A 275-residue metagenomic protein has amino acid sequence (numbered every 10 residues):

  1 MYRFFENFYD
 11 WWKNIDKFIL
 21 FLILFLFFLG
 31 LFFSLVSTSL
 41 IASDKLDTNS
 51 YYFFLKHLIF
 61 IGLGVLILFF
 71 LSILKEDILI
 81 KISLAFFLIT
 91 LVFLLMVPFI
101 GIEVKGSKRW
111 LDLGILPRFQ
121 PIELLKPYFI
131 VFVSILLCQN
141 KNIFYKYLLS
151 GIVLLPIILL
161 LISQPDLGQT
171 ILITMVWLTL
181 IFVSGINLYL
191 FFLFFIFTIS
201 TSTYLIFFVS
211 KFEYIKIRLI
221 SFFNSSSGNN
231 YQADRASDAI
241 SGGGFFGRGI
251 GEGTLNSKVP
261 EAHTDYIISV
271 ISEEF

Functional and structural regions predicted by a protein language model:
Y2-F21, F25-L26, F32-Q164, N230: Membrane-helix boundary/helix-loop-helix interface segments in multi-pass membrane proteins
S37, P127, I173-M175, T254: Short hydrophobic alpha-helical segments that form membrane-spanning helices or hydrophobic packing faces of helical
I73-L84, L113-L116, K141-N142, L188 (+2 more regions): Membrane interface segments of multi-pass transport proteins and intramembrane proteases
K75, F129, V133, S163 (+6 more regions): Helical mechanochemical/support elements of P-loop NTPase systems and associated helical scaffolds
L84-L91, Y145-I162, L167-F207: Hydrophobic alpha-helical segments of polytopic membrane proteins
V104, K108-W110, L193-F275: Hydrophobic, glycine- and aromatic-enriched re-entrant/interface helices and adjoining loop segments
N140, F144, S163, G185-I186 (+3 more regions): Short coil/turn helix-boundary motifs
